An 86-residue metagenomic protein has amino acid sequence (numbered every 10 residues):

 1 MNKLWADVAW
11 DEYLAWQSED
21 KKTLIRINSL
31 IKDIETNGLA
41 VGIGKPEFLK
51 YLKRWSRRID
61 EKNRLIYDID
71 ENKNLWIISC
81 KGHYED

Functional and structural regions predicted by a protein language model:
N2-L4, V8-I25, R58-R64, D68-D86: Enriched for short, Lys/Arg-rich terminal
L24-K32: PIN-domain endoribonuclease scaffold, especially VapC-family toxins
K32-R58: A short, surface-exposed loop/turn module that caps and links secondary-structure elements
